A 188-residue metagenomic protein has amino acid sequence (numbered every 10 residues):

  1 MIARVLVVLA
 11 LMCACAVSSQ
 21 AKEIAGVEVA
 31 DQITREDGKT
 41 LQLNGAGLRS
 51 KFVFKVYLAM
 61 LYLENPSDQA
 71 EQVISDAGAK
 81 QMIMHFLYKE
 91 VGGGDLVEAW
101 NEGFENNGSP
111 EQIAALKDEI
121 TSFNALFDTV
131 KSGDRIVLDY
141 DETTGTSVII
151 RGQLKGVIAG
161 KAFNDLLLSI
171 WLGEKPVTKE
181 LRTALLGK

Functional and structural regions predicted by a protein language model:
M1-V5: Positively charged n-region of N-terminal signal peptides that target proteins for export
L6-A16: Bacterial N-terminal signal peptides
A21-D76: N-terminal secretory signal peptides
G26-V29, Y140-T144: A short, compositionally biased
S67-T143: Mid-length scaffold segments of soluble, non-membrane domains
I150-G152: Short strand-turn-strand beta-turns centered on an Asx-Gly dipeptide
K155-L181: Flexible glycine-rich active-site/ligand-binding loops centered on an Asp-His dyad
E180-K188: Cysteine/selenocysteine-centered motifs that mediate thiol-based redox chemistry or coordinate metal-sulfur cofactors
